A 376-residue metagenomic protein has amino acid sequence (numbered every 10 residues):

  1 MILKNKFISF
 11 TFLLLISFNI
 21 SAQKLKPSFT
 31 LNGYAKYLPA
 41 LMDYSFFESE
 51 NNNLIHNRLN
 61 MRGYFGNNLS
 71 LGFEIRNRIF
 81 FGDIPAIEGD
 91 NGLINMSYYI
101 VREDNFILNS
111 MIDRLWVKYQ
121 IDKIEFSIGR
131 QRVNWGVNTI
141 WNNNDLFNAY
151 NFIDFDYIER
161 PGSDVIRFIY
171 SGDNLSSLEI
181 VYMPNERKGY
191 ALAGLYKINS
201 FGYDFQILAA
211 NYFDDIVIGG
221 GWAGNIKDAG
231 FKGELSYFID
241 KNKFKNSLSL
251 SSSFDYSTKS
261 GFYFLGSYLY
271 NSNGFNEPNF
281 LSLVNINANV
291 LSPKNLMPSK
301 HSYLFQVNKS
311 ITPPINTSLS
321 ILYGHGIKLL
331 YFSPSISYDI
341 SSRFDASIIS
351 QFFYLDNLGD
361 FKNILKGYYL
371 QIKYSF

Functional and structural regions predicted by a protein language model:
Q23-Y44, L71-F73, S176, T317: Transmembrane beta-strand segments of Gram-negative outer membrane beta-barrel proteins
P27, S49-I55, L108-D113, Q120 (+9 more regions): Residues that define the transmembrane beta-barrel architecture of outer-membrane proteins
G33-P39, F73-N77, I128-R130, I180-P184 (+7 more regions): Transmembrane beta-barrel strands of outer-membrane/channel proteins
M61-F65, K118-I121, I169-G172, K197-S200 (+9 more regions): Residue-level signature of outer-membrane beta-barrel architecture
R62-S177, L355: Outer membrane beta-barrel
N67-L71, K123-F126, L175-L178, G202-I207 (+5 more regions): Repeated loop/turn-to-beta-strand initiation elements of outer-membrane beta-barrel proteins
F168, F305, I336-Y338, D345 (+2 more regions): Outer-membrane beta-barrel "beta-signal"
S200, N225-G324: Detector for outer-membrane/organellar transmembrane beta-barrel domains, recognizing the amphipathic beta-strand
